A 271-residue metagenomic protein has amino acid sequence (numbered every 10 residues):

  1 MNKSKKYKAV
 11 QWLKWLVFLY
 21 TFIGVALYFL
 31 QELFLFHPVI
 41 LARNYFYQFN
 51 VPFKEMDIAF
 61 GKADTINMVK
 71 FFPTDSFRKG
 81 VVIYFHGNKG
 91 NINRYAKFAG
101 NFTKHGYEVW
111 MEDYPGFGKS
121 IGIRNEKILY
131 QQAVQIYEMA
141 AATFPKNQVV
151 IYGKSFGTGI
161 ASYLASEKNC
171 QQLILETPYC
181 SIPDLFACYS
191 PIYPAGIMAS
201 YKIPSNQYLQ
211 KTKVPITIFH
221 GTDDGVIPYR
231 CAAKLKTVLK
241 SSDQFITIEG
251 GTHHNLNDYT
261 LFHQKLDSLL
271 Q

Functional and structural regions predicted by a protein language model:
W12-A59: An N-terminal hydrophobic leader/cap segment in hydrolases
G61-A140, T158: Membrane-embedded segments
F98, S205, V214, P228-T237: Short alpha-helix in the alpha/beta-hydrolase fold that links the catalytic acid
G153-G157, A161: Gly/Ala-rich beta-loop-alpha elbow adjacent to hydrolase catalytic centers
I174-D184, P204-S205, G251: Active-site nucleophile loop of the alpha/beta-hydrolase fold
T212, I218-H220, D224: Short beta-strand/loop motif that positions the catalytic acidic residue of the alpha/beta-hydrolase fold
D223-I227, H253-H254: Acidic catalytic loop of the alpha/beta-hydrolase fold
G251-L261: Catalytic histidine-centered segment of alpha/beta-hydrolase-like enzymes
